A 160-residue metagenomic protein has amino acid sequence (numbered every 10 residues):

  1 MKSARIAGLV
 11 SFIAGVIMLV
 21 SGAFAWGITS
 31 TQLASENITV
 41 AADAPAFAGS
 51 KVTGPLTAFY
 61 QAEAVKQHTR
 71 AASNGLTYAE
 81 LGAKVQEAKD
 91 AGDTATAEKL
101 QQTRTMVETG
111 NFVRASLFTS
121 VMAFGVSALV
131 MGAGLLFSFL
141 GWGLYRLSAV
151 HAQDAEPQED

Functional and structural regions predicted by a protein language model:
M1-A48: N-terminal extramembrane/targeting module of integral membrane proteins
K2-S11, M122-D160: Juxtamembrane interface at the cytosolic side of transmembrane helices
L9, L19, L33, L56 (+8 more regions): Generic detector of leucine side chains in alpha-helical contexts
F12, F24, F47, F59 (+4 more regions): Phenylalanine-focused residue identity feature
V16-M18, V52, R70, G134-F137: Alpha-helical protein-protein interaction elements
S30-T119: Extracytoplasmic/periplasmic regions of membrane proteins
